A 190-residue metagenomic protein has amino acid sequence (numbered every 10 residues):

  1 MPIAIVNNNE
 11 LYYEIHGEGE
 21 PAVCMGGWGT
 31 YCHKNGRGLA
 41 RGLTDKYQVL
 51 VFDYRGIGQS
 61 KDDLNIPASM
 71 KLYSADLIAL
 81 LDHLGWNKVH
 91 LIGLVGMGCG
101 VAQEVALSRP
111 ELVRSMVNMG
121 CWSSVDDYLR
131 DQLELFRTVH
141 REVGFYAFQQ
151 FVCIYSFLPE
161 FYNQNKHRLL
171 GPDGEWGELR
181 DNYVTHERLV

Functional and structural regions predicted by a protein language model:
I5-I66: Conserved HGGG/HGGXW glycine-rich cap/lid loop of the alpha/beta-hydrolase fold
N8, T138, L189-V190: Active-site nucleophile elbow and catalytic-triad environment of alpha/beta-hydrolase enzymes
P21, Q48, N87-H90, L112-S115: Structural signature of beta-strand start/N-cap positions in the alpha/beta core of ABC transporter nucleotide-binding
K71-V89: Conserved acidic catalytic loop of the alpha/beta-hydrolase fold
L91-L94, M119: Short beta-strand immediately N-terminal to the catalytic nucleophile in serine-hydrolase-like folds
L94-E104: Glycine-rich nucleophile elbow surrounding the catalytic serine of serine-hydrolase chemistry
Q103-S108, V113-G144: Flexible "cap/lid" loop of the alpha/beta hydrolase fold
D127-L129, A147-V190: Conserved alpha/beta-hydrolase catalytic His-Asp/Glu region
